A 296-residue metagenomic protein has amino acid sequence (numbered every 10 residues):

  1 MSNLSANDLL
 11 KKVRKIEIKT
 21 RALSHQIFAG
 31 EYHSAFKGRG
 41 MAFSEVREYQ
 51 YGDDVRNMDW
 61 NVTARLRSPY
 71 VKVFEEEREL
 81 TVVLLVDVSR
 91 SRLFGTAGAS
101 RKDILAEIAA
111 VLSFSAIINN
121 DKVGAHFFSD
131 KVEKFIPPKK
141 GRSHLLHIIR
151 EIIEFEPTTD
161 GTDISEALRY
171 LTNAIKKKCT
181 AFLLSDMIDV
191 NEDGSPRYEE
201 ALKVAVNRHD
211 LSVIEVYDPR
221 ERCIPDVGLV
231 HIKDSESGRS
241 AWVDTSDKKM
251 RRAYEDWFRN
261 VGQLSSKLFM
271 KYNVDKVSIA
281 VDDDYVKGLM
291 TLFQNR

Functional and structural regions predicted by a protein language model:
M1-A35, E45, N173-K177, G194-R296: Von Willebrand factor type A / integrin I
M1-K139, T180, L184-S185, E192 (+3 more regions): An amphipathic, basic-hydrophobic helix/alpha-beta surface used to engage anionic, phosphate-rich ligands or surfaces
P69-V71, A167-Y170, Y198-E200: A generic local structural motif
R92, T96, I152-E156, N273-K276: Short amphipathic alpha-helical interaction patches enriched in hydrophobic/aromatic residues with interspersed Lys/Arg
A106, D160-I164, G194-S195, F258: A conditional alpha-helix N-cap/helix-loop micro-motif detector
I108, E166-Y170, V261: Well-ordered alpha-helical segments embedded in enzymatic catalytic cores
F135-E151, Q294-N295: Short, electropositive alpha-helical surface patch
H144-C179, N191-E192, D218-P219: Von Willebrand factor
